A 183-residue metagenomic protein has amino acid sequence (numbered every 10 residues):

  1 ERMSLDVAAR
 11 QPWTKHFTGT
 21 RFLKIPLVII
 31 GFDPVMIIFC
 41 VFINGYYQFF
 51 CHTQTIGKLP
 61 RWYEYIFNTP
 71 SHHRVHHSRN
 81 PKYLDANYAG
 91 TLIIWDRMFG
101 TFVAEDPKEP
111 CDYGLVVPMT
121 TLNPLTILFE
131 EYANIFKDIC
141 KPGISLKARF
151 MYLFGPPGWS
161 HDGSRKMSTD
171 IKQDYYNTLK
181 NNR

Functional and structural regions predicted by a protein language model:
E1-P118: Membrane-embedded catalytic scaffold of the fatty acid hydroxylase/desaturase
E109-R183: Cytosolic-facing loops and C-terminal tails of multi-pass membrane proteins
